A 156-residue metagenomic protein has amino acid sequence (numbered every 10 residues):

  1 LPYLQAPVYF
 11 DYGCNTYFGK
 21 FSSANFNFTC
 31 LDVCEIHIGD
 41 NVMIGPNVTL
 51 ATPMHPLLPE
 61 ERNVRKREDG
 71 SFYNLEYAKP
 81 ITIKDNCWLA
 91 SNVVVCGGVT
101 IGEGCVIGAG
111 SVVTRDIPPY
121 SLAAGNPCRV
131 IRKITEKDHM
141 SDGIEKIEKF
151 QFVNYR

Functional and structural regions predicted by a protein language model:
L1, L57, C128-R156: Terminal amphipathic alpha-helical/low-complexity segments used for targeting or macromolecular assembly
L1-N15, Y155-R156: Extended, small-residue-rich solenoid/repeat segments and analogous flexible loops that form exposed scaffolds
V8-F18, S23-V99, N126, I134-T135 (+1 more regions): Flexible, glycine/small-residue-enriched loop-and-beta-strand segment within the central core of proteins
E61-L75, A109-R115, Q151-R156: Short flexible/disordered coil segments
S91-C128, M140-S141: C-terminal/domain-terminus segments
